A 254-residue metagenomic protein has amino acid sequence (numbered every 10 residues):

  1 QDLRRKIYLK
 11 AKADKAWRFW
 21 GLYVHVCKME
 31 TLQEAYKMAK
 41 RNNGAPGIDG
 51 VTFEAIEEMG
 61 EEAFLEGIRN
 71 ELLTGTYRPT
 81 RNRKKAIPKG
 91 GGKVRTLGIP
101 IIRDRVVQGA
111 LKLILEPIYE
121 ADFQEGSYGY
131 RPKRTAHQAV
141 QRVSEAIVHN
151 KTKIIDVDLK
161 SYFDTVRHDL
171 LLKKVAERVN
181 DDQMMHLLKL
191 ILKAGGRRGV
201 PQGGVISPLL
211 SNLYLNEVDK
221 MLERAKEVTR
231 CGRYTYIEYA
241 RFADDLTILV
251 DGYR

Functional and structural regions predicted by a protein language model:
Q1-H25, E30: Charged, compositionally biased N-terminal leader segments and the immediate start of the first structured element
C27, T31-Y36, R41: Gly/serine-rich nucleotide phosphate-binding loop at the start of the catalytic core of nucleotide/ADP-ribose-handling
K40, G44-E54: Short, charged alpha-helical motifs in flexible N/C-terminal segments and linkers
E57, I101, I248-G252: Short beta-strand-to-loop capping motifs
F64-G67, E71-A86, G90, D122-R254: Conserved polymerase palm-domain catalytic core
G91-P100, R105-Q108: Glycine-rich active-site/cofactor-binding loop and its immediate structural neighborhood
R103-K112, A136, S144: Duplex nucleic acid-engaging cores and interfaces of nucleic-acid transaction enzymes
G109, L113-G126: Electropositive, glycine- and tryptophan-enriched low-complexity nucleic-acid-binding patches
